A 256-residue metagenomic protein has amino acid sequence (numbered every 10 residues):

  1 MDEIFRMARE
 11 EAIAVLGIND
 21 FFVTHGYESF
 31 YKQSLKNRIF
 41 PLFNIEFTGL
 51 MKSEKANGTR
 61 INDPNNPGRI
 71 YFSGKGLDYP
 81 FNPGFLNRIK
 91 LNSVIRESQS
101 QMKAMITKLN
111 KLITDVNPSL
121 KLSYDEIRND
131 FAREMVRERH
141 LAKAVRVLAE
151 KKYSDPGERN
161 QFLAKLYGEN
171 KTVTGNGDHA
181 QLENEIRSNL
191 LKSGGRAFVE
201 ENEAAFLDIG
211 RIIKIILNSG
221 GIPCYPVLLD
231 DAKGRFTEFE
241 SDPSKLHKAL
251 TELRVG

Functional and structural regions predicted by a protein language model:
M1-R69, L77, E185-G220, Y225-G256: An N-terminally biased module of ancient metal coordination in phosphate/nucleic-acid-related enzymes
A8-E11, V15, P83-L86, K90 (+7 more regions): Generic alpha-helix detector with strongest preference for long hydrophobic helices that associate with membranes
V23, E28-Y31, G49-M51, N57 (+6 more regions): Generic marker of "main functional regions" within proteins
E28-L35, V136-L148, G168-E183, A204-K214: Short, charge-rich amphipathic segments
K52, M105-I106, K111-I113, H179-N189: Short flexible/disordered coil segments
P80-K165: Non-catalytic, alpha-helical, charged scaffold/linker segments that couple or flank catalytic or architectural cores
S154-F198, F206: Long, low-complexity, polar/charged, intrinsically disordered or flexibly structured peripheral segments
